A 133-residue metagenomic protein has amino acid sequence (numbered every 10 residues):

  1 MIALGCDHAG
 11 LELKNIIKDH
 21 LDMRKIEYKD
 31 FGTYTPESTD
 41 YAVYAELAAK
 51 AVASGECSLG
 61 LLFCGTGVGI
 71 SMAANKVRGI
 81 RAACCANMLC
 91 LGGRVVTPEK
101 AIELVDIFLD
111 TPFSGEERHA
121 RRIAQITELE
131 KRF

Functional and structural regions predicted by a protein language model:
M1-A3, L61: Short glycine-rich phosphate-binding loop at a beta-alpha junction
A3-G5, A9-E12, A83-F133: C-terminal binding/interaction regions
E12-R24: Short, solvent-exposed amphipathic alpha-helices that sit in or adjacent to ligand/effector-binding or catalytic
K14, A45, G67-S71, A101-I102 (+1 more regions): A general structural signal for well-ordered alpha-helical segments in protein cores
D19, E46-K50, M72: Internal, well-ordered alpha-helical scaffold/interface segments that support domain packing or protein-protein contacts
E27-S38: A short beta-strand-loop structural module common to alpha/beta enzyme folds
Y44-L62, T66: Short, structured active-site "lid" loops
G60-P98: Mid-chain, well-packed structural core segment of small domains
